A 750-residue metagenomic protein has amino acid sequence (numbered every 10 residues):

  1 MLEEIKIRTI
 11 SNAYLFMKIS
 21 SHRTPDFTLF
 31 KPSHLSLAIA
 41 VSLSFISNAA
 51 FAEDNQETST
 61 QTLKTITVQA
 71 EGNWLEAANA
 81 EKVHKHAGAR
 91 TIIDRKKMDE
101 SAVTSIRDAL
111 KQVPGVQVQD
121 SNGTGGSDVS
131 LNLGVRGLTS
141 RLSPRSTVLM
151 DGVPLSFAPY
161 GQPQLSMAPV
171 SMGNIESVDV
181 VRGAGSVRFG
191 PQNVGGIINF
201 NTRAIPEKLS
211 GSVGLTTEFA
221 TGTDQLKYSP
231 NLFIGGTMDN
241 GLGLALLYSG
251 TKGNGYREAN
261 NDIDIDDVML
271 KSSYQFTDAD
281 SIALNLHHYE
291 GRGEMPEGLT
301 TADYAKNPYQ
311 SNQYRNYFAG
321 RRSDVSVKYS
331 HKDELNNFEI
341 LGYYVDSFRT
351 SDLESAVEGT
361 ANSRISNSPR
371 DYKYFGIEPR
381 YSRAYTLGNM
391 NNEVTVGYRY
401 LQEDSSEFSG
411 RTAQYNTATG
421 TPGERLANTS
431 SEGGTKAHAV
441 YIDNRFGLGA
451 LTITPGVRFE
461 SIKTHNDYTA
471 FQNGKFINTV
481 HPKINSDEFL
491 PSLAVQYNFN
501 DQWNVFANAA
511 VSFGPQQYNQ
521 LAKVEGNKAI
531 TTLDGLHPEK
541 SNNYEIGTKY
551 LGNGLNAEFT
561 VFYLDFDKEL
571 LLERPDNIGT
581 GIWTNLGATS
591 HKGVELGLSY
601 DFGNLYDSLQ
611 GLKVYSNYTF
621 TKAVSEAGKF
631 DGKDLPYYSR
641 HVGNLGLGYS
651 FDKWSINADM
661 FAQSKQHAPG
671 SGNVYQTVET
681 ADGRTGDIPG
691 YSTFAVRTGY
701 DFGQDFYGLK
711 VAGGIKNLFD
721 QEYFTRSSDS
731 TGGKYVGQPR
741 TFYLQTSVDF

Functional and structural regions predicted by a protein language model:
S20, M98, F513, F562 (+5 more regions): C-terminal beta-signal and adjacent terminal beta-strands/loops of Gram-negative outer-membrane beta-barrel proteins
R107, K111-P154: Extracytoplasmic beta-strand/coil segments of soluble accessory domains associated with Gram-negative outer-membrane
V153-R182: Short acidic/polar hinge/loop motifs at secondary-structure boundaries that mediate gating or recognition
S212, T223-P296, Y317-K328, R383 (+1 more regions): Transmembrane beta-barrel wall of Gram-negative outer-membrane proteins
L232, K328-S355, N498, N504-A510 (+2 more regions): Membrane-embedded beta-barrel scaffold of Gram-negative outer-membrane proteins
Q275, S281-H287, G320-F471, E558 (+1 more regions): Face-selective signature of the C-terminal outer-membrane beta-barrel domain
E290-E294, G298-K306, Q402-R411, T417-T419 (+7 more regions): Surface-exposed extracellular loop regions of Gram-negative outer-membrane beta-barrel proteins, predominantly
Y381-N391, G447-A450, N556, V561-F566 (+3 more regions): Gram-negative outer-membrane beta-barrel transporters
